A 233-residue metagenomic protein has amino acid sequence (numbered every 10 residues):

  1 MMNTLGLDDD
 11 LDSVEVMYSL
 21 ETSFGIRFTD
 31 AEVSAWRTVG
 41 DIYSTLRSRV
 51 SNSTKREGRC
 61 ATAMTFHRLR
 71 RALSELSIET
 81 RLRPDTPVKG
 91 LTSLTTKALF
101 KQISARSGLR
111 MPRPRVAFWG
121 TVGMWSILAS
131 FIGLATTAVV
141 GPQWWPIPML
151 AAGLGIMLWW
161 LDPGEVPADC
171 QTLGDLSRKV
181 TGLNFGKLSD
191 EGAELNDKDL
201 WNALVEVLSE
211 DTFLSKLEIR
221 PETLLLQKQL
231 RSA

Functional and structural regions predicted by a protein language model:
M1-Y18, T22-A233: Phosphopantetheine-dependent thiolation modules in NRPS/PKS and related acyl-activating systems
